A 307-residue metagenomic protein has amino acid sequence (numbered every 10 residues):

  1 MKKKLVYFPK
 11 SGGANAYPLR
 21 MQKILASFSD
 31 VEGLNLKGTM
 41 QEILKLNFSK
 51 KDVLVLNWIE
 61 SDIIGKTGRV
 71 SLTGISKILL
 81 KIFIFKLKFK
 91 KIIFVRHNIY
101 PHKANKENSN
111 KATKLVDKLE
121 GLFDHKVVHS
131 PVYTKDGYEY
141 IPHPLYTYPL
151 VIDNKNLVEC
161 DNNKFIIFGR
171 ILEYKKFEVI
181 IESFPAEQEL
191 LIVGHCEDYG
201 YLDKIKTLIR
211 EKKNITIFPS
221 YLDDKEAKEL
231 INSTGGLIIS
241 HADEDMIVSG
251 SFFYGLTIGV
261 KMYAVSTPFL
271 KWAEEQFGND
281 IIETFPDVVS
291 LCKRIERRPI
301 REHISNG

Functional and structural regions predicted by a protein language model:
I75-K91, Y100-K126: Membrane-proximal helix-turn-helix segments that form the acceptor-binding/catalytic region of lipid-linked
D117, G121-I152: Donor nucleotide-sugar binding/catalytic pocket of nucleotide-sugar-dependent glycosyltransferases
L157-K175, I181-V193: Conserved donor-binding/catalytic core segment of Leloir-type glycosyltransferases
L190-D203, P219-S220: Glycosyltransferase donor-sugar binding loop
D203-K225, S233, G278-I281: Nucleotide-activated donor-binding/catalytic signature segment of Leloir-type glycosyltransferases, i.e., the conserved
E229-M246, V260: Acidic donor-binding loop of glycosyltransferase active sites
I238-F253, T267-W272: Nucleotide-sugar-dependent
E283-G307: A charged, aromatic-enriched C-terminal amphipathic alpha-helix characteristic of glycosyltransferases across folds
